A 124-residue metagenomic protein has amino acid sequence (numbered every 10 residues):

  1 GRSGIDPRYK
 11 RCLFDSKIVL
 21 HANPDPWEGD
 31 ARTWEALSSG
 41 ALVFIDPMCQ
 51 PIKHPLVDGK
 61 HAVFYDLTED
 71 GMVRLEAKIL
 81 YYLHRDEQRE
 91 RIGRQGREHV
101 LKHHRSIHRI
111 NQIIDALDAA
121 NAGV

Functional and structural regions predicted by a protein language model:
S3, P7-V124: Catalytic binding pocket for nucleotide-activated donors in carbohydrate/polymer assembly enzymes
